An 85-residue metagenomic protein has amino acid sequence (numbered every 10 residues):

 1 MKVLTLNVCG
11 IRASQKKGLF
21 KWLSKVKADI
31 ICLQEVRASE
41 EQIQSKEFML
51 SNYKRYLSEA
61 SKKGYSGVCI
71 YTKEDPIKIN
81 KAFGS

Functional and structural regions predicted by a protein language model:
M1-T5: Extreme N-terminal starter segment of soluble prokaryotic enzymes
L6-N7, L23-E41: Active-site beta-strand/loop signature of hydrolases that rely on acidic residues for catalysis
C9-G10, S85: Short histidine/acidic/glycine/proline-rich micro-motifs that form metal- and phosphate-coordinating active-site loops
R12-K25: Short, acidic/polar
R12-Q15, E40, N80: Activation segment
R37, Q44-S85: Structured beta-strand-rich core segments of catalytic domains in phosphoester-bond hydrolases
